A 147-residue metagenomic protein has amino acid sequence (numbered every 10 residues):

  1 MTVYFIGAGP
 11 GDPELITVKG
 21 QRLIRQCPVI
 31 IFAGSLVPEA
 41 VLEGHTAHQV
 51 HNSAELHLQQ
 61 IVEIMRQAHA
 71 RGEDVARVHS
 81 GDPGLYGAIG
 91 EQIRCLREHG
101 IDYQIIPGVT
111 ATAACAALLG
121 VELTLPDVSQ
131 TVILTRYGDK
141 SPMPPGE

Functional and structural regions predicted by a protein language model:
M1-A114: Class I S-adenosyl-L-methionine
T2-V3, V75, Y103, T112-E147: Beta-strand/loop-alpha-helix module characteristic of Rossmann-like adenine-cofactor folds
